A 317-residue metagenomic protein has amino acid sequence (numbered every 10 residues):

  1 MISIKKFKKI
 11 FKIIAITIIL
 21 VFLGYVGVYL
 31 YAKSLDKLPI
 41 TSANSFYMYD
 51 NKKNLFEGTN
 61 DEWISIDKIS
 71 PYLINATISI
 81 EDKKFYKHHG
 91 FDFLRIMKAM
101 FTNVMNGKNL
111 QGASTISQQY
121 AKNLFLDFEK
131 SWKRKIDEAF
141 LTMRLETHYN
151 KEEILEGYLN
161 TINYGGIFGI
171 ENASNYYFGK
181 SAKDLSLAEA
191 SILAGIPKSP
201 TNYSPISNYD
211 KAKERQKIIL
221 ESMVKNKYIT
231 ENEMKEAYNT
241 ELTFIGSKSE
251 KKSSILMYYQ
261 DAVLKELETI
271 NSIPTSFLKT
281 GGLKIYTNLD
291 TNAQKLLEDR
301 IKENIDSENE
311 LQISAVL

Functional and structural regions predicted by a protein language model:
I2-E308, S314: Juxtamembrane regions of bacterial inner-membrane/periplasmic proteins, predominantly the peptidoglycan biogenesis
